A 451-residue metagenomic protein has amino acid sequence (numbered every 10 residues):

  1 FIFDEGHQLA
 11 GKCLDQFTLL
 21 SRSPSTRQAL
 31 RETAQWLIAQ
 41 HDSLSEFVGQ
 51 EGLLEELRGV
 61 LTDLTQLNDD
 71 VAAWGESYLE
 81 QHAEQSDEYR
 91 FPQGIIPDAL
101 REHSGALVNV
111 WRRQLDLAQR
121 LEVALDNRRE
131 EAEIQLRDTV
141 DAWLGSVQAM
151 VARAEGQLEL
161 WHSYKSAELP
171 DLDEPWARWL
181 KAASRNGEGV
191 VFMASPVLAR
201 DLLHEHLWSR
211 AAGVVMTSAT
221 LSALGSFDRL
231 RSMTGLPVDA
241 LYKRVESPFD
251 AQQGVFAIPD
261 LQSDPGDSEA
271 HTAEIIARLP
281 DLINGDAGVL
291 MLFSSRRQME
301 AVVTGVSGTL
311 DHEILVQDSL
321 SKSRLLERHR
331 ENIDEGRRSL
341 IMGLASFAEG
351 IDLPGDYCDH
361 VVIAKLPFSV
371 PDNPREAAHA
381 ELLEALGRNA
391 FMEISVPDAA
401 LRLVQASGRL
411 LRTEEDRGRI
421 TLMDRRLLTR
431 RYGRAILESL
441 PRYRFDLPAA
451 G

Functional and structural regions predicted by a protein language model:
F1-G451: ASCE RecA-like P-loop NTPase motor cores that couple ATP hydrolysis to mechanical translocation on nucleic acids
